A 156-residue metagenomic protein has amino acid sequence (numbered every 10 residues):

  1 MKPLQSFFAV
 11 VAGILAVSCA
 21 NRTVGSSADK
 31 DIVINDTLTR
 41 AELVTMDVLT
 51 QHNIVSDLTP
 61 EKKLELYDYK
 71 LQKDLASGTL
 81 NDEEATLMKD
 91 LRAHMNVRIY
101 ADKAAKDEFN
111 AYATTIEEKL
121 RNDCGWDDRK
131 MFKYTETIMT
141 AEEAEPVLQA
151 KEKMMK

Functional and structural regions predicted by a protein language model:
M1-F8: Bacterial N-terminal signal peptides that target proteins for export
K2, R22, K30, K119 (+1 more regions): Polybasic, lysine/arginine-rich low-complexity segments
Q5, T59, D68-L71, R121 (+2 more regions): Solvent-exposed, well-ordered amphipathic alpha-helical segments that flank/support binding or catalytic loops
A9-V10, A111: Generic detector of N-terminal low-structure segments
V17-S18: C-terminal motif of bacterial Sec signal peptides marking the signal peptidase cleavage site
N21-E83, L87: Immediate post-signal-peptide N-terminus of mature secreted/exported proteins
A76, E83-K156: Extracytoplasmic electrostatic interaction patches
